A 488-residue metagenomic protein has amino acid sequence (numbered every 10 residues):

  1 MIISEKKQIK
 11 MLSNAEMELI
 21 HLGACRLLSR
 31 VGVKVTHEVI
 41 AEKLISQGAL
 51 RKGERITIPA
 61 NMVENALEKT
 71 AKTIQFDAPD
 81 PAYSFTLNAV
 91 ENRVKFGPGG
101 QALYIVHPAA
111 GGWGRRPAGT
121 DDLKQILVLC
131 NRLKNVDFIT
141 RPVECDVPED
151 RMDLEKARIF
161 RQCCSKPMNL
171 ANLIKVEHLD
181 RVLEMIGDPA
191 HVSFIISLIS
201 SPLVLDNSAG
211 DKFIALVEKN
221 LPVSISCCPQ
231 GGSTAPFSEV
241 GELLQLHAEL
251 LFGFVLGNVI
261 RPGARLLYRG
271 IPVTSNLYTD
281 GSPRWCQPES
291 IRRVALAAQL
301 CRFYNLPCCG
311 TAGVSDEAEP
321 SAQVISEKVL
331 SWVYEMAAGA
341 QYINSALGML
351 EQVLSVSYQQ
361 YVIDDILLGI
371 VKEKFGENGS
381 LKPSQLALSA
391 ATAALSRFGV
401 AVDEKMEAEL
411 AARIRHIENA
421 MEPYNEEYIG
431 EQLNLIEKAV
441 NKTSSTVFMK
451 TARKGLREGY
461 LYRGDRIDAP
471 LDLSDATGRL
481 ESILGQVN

Functional and structural regions predicted by a protein language model:
M1-S4, I45-G48, K52, Q230 (+4 more regions): Short acidic (Asp/Glu) and glycine-rich catalytic loops that position anionic groups and cofactors
I3, Q8-G23, V31, V35-K43 (+2 more regions): Catalytic-core signal marking the mid-to-C-terminal active-site face
E5-I9, T279-W285, G313-P320, G348-Q360: Short beta-alpha connecting loops at secondary-structure transitions that line or flank enzyme active sites
C25-V33, I45-L50, E68, K72-Q75 (+15 more regions): Generic secondary-structure signature for well-ordered alpha-helical cores
I40-S46, G270-N276, A312-P320, L350-L354 (+2 more regions): A glycine-rich phosphate-binding loop feature that marks nucleotide/adenosyl-phosphate handling sites
E42-A110: Glycine-rich, N-terminal phosphate-binding loop and its surrounding beta-alpha-beta segment
G114-A337, Q341: Helix-rich catalytic cores of soluble enzyme domains
E319-V333, A337-G339, L350-G379: Metal-ion/cofactor- or nucleotide/acyl-coenzyme-handling active-site neighborhoods
